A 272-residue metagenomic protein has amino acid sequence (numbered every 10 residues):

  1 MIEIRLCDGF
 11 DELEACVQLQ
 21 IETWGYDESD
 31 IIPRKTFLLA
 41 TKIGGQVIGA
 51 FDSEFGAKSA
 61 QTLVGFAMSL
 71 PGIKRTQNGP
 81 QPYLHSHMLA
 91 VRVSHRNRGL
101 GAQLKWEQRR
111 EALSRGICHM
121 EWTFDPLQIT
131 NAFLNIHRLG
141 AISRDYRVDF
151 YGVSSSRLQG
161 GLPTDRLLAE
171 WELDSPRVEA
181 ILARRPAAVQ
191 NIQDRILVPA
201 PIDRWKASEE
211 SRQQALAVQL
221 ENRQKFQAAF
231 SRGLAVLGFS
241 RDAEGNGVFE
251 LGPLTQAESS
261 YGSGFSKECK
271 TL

Functional and structural regions predicted by a protein language model:
E3-V91, G238-D242, L254: A conserved beta-strand-loop-helix scaffold within acyl/acetyltransferase catalytic domains
G9, R115-I117, L134-H137, S143-L272: Intrinsically disordered, low-complexity, positively biased terminal segments
F55, L127-Q128, Y151, E244: Positions that flank functional sites
G72-S86, R96, C118, Q193-V198: A conserved beta-turn-beta hairpin within the catalytic core of GNAT-like acetyltransferases that forms part
M88-A90, F124-P126, W171-L173: Short, structured patches in soluble enzyme cores that scaffold and shape functional sites
V91, N97-A112, N131, E221: Conserved acetyl-CoA-binding loop-helix of GNAT-fold acetyltransferases
A112-D125: Conserved GNAT acetyl-CoA-binding A-motif
T123-P126, R147-D149: Glycine-rich, histidine-containing beta strand-loop boundary motifs that form or position
